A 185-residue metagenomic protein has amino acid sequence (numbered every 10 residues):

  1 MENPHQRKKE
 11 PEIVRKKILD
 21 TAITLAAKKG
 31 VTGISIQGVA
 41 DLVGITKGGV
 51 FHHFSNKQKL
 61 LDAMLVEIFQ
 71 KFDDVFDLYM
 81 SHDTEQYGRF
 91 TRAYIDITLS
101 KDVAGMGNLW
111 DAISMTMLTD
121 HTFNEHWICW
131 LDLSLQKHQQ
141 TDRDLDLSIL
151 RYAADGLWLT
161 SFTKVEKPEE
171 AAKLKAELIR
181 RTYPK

Functional and structural regions predicted by a protein language model:
M1-L42, K59: Basic, helix-initiating cap at the start of DNA-binding domains
D41, S55-N56, V66: Residue-level detection of the helix-turn-helix DNA-binding "recognition helix"
G44-F54: Short hydrophobic/aromatic patch on the recognition helix
A63, K71-L109, A172-K175: Hydrophobic alpha-helical connector segments
D74, R92-H138: Short secondary-structure transition hinges
R89, A93, A112, S148-A153: Amphipathic alpha-helical interaction segments
H121-I128, D132-K185: Hydrophobic/aromatic-rich alpha-helical bundle segments in the mid-to-C-terminal region
